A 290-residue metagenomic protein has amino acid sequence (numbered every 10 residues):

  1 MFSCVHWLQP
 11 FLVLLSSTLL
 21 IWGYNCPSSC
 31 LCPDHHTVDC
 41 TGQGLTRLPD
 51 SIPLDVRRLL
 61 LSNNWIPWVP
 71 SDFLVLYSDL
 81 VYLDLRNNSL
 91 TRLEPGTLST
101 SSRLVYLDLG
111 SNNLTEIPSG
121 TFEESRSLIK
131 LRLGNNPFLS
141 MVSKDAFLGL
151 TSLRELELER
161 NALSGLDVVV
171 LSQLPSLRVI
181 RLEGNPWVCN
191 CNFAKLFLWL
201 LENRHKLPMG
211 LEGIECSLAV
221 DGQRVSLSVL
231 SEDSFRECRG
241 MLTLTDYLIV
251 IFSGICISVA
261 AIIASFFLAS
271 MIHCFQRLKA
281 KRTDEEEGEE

Functional and structural regions predicted by a protein language model:
F2-C4, V13-C26, C32-D34, P186-E290: Membrane-proximal C-terminal cap and juxtamembrane stalk of leucine-rich repeat ectodomains
P33-S89, P95: LRR N-terminal entry segment and analogous cap-like coil->beta motifs
V38, R57-L61, L80-L85, L104-L109 (+3 more regions): Conserved hydrophobic beta-strand positions in leucine-rich repeat
Q43, N64, N88, L109-N112 (+3 more regions): Consensus "Asn ladder" position of solenoid repeat domains
T46, I66-P67, L90-T91, L114-T115 (+4 more regions): Leucine-rich repeat
I52-V56, V75-D79, S99-R103, E123-L128 (+4 more regions): Leucine-rich repeat
L139-C191: Ankyrin-repeat and related helical/solenoid repeat scaffolds used for protein-protein interactions
